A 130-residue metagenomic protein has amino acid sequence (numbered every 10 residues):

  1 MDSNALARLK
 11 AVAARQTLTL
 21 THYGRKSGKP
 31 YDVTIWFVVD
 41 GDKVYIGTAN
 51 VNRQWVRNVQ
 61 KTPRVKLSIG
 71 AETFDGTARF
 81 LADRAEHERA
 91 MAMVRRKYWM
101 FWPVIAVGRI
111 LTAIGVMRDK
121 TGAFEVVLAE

Functional and structural regions predicted by a protein language model:
M1-L18: Extreme N-terminal tail/first-helix region
N4-A7, D32-V33, I110-T112: A generic local structural motif
L9-K10, W36, R57, I114-V116: Short secondary-structure boundary/capping segments
R15-N50, V56, V65-S68, G76: Short beta-strand segments
W55-Q60, H87-E88: A short, polar/proline- and glycine-enriched secondary-structure boundary/capping micro-motif
E72-E130: Charged, gly/pro-rich active-site loop segments
